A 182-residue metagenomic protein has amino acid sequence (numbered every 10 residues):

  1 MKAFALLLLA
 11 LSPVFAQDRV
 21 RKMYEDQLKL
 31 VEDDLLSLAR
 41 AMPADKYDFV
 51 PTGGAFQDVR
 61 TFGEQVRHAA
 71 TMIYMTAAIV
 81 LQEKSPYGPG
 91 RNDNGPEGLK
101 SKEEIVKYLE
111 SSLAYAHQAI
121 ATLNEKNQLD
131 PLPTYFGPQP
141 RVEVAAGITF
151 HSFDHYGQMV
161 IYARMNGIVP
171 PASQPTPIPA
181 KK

Functional and structural regions predicted by a protein language model:
M1-L7: Sec-dependent signal peptide recognition, specifically the positively charged N-region followed immediately by
S12-Q17: Sec/Tat signal peptide C-region and signal peptidase I cleavage site
D18-E25: Short, low-complexity N-terminal intrinsically disordered segments enriched in polar/charged residues
R21, V59, L99-K102: Structural motif corresponding to alpha-helix initiation and N-cap regions
E25, K29-L36, D48-D93, P133-K182: Short, contiguous alpha-helical
D34-S37, A41, Y115-A119, Q158: Solvent-exposed, charged/polar functional surfaces in cytosolic regulatory/catalytic domains
R40-F49, I120-L129, M165-P170: Surface-exposed helix-capping loop/turn segments at secondary-structure junctions
P96-L132, P140-H155: Acidic/histidine-rich alpha-helical segments that form the ligand environment of transition-metal centers
